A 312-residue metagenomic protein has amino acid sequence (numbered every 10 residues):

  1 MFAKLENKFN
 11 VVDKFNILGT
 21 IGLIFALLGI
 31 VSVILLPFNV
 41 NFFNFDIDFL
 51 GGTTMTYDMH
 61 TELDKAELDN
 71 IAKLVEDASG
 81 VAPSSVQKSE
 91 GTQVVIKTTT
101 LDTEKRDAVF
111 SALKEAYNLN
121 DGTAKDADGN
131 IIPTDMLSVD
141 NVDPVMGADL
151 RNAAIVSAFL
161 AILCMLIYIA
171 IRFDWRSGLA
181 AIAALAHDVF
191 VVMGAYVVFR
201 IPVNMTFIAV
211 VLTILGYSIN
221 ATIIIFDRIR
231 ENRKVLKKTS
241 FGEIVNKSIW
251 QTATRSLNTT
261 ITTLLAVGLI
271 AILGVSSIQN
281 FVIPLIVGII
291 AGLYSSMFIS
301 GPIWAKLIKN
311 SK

Functional and structural regions predicted by a protein language model:
M1-K312: A structural signal for conserved, well-ordered secondary-structure elements that form binding/interaction cores
